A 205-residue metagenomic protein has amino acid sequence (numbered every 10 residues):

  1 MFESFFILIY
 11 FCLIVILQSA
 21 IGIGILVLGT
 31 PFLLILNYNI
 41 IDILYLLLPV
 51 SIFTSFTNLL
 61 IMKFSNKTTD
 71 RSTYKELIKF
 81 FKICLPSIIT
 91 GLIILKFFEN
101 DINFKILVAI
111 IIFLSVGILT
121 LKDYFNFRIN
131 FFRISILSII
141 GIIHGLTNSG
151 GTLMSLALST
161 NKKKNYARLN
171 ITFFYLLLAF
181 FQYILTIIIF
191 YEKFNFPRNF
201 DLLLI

Functional and structural regions predicted by a protein language model:
M1-S19, L28-D42, L59-G145, K164 (+1 more regions): Juxtamembrane transmembrane-helix boundary motif
S4, L48, I52, V108-I112 (+3 more regions): Residues within membrane-spanning alpha-helices of integral membrane proteins, especially the hydrophobic core/packing
I21-G29, L146-S155: Transmembrane helix boundary and interhelical junction motifs in multipass membrane proteins
G22, L26, T54-M62, G91 (+1 more regions): Alpha-helical transmembrane segments and their lipid-water interface positions in multi-pass membrane proteins
I43-F64, L176-F180: Transmembrane alpha-helices of multi-pass small-molecule transport proteins
L46, V50, K79, F174 (+1 more regions): Transmembrane alpha-helical segments of major facilitator superfamily
P49, Y166-I189, P197-D201: Hydrophobic alpha-helical transmembrane segments of multi-pass integral membrane proteins, especially transporters
F104-K105, N148-L153, K162-R168: Short, structured loop/turn "capping" segments at alpha-beta junctions
